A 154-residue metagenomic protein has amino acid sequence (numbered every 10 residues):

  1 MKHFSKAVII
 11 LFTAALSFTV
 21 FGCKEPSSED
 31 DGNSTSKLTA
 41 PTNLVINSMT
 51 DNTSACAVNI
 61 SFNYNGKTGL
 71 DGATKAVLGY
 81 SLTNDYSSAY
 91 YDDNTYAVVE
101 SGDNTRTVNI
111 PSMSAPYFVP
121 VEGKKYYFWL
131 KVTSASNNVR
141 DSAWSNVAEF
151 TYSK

Functional and structural regions predicted by a protein language model:
M1-G22: Sec-dependent bacterial lipoprotein signal peptides
L16-L44, S48, K154: Bacterial Sec-dependent N-terminal signal peptides
P41, F62, L78, W129-V132: An aromatic-rich alpha-helical recognition segment common to small helix-rich domains
M49-A55: Short, solvent-exposed loop/linker segments at the N-terminal edge of repeated beta-sheet extracellular domains
C56-G72: Conserved aromatic anchor
A73-V121: Recognizes extended acidic, P/S/T-rich segments that occur within or adjacent to Ig-like beta-sandwich modules
Y117-V139: Beta-strand-rich modules
S134-K154: Extracellular fibronectin type III
